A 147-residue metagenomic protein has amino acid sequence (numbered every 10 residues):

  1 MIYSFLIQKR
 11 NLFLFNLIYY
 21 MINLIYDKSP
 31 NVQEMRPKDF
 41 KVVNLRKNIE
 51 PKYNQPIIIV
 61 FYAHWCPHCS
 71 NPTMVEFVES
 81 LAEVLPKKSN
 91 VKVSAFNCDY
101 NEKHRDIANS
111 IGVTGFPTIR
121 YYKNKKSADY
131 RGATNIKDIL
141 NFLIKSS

Functional and structural regions predicted by a protein language model:
S4-Y20: Classical Sec-dependent N-terminal signal peptides that target proteins to the secretory pathway
Y20-N48: N-terminal "domain-start" segment that seeds a small globular fold
K52-H64: Short active-site neighborhood of thiol/selenol oxidoreductases, capturing the structured segment around
H64-N71, T118: C-type cytochrome heme c attachment motif
S70-P86: Typically the conserved alpha-helix immediately C-terminal to a functionally engaged Cys/Sec in thioredoxin-like
P86-H104: Thiol-based oxidoreductase modules, predominantly thioredoxin-like and allied folds used for disulfide exchange
N109-Y121: Structural micro-motif
R120-S147: Non-catalytic, surface beta->alpha helical segment in thiol-disulfide oxidoreductase systems
